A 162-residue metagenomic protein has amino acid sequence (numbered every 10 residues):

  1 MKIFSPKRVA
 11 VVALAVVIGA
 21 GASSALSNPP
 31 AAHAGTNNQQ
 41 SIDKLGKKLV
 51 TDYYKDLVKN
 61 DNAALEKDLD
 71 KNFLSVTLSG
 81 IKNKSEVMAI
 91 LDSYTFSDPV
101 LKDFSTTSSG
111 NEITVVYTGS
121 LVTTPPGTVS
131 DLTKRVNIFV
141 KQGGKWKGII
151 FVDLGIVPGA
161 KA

Functional and structural regions predicted by a protein language model:
K2-V16: Bacterial N-terminal signal peptides that target proteins for export
I3, L132-A162: Short beta-strand edge/turn micro-motifs at domain boundaries
I3, S24-A63, K67, T106 (+1 more regions): Short, low-complexity N-terminal intrinsically disordered segments enriched in polar/charged residues
A13-L26: Hydrophobic core
Y53, A64-E66, F73, V87 (+2 more regions): Hydrophobic pocket/interface hotspot
E66-V100: Short solvent-exposed beta->alpha transition segments
L69, S79-G80, S105-G110, T118-L121 (+2 more regions): A mature extracytoplasmic/lumenal domain signature
A89-T128: Surface-exposed, charged secondary-structure patches
